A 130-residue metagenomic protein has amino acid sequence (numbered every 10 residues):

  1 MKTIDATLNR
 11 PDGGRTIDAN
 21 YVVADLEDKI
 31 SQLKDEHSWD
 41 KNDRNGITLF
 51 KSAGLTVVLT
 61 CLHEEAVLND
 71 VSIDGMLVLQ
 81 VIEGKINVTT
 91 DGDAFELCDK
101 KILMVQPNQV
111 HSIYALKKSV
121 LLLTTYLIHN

Functional and structural regions predicted by a protein language model:
M1-G54: A short, N-terminal "cap"/entry segment at the start of jelly-roll beta-barrel domains of the cupin/DSBH fold
K41-G46, A53-I73: Conserved short histidine dyad/triad with adjacent acidic residue
L59, I82-E83, C98-D99, K117: A cytosolic small-molecule/anion-sensing beta-strand core signal
D74-D91: Glycine- and acidic-residue-biased ligand/ion/polar-headgroup-sensing regions
G92-P107: Short acidic-glycine-tyrosine-enriched beta hairpin
P107-N130: Ligand-binding loop in jelly-roll beta-barrel domains
